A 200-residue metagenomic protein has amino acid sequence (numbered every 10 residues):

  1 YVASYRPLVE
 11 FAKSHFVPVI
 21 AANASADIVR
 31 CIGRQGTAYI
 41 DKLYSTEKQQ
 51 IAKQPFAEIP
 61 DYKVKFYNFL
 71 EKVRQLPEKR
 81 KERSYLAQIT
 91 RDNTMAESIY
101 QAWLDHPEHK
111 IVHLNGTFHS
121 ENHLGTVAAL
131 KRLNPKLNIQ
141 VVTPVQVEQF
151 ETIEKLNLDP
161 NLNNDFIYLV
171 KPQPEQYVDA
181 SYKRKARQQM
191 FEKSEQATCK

Functional and structural regions predicted by a protein language model:
Y1-A102: A substrate-binding/cap region within the structured catalytic cores of diverse enzymes
P18-A22, I111-L114, N138-T143: Structural recognition of the beta-strand scaffold that forms the well-ordered cores of secreted hydrolase catalytic
I28-G33, Y39, Y62, Y67 (+7 more regions): Generic local-structure boundary detector
S84-A87, M95-A102, E108-A128: Membrane-water interface signatures at transmembrane helix termini and the short loops that connect adjacent helices
W103, H119-K200: C-terminal regions of proteins
